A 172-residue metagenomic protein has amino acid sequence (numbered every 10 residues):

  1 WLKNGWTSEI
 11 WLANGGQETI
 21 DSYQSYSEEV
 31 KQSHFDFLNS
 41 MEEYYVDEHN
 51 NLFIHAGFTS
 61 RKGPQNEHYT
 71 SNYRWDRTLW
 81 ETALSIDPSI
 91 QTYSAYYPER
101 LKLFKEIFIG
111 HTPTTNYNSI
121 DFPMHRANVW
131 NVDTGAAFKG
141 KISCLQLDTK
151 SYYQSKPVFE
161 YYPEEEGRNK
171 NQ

Functional and structural regions predicted by a protein language model:
W1-H49, R74-P88: Active-site neighborhood of divalent metal-dependent phosphoester bond hydrolases
L2-T7, E67-H68, D121-M124, L145-Q146: Short, glycine/charged-enriched secondary-structure capping and boundary segments
N4, I10, S60, E99-R100 (+1 more regions): Catalytic phosphate/metal-binding cores of nucleic-acid and nucleotide-processing enzymes, i.e., regions that mediate
V46-D47, F53-H55, C144-D148: Short, well-ordered beta-strand micro-motif
N51-G57, W130-V132: Active-site-proximal beta-strand elements of phosphoester/diester hydrolases
H55-T59, P157-E160: Secondary-structure transition/turn motif
F58-L101: Active-site-proximal segments of metal-dependent phosphoesterases and phosphodiesterases across multiple
A83-Q172: Acidic, His/Gly-rich catalytic cores of divalent-metal-dependent hydrolytic chemistry
